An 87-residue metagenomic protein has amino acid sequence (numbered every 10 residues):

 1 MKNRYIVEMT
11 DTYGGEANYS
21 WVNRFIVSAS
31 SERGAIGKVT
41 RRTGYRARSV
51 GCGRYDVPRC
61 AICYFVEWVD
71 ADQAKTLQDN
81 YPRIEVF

Functional and structural regions predicted by a protein language model:
M1-V22: Short aromatic-glycine-(Arg/Gly/Cys) micro-motifs in beta-strand/loop hairpins
N3, R24-F25, T76, Y81: N-terminal cationic leader/targeting segments used for protein routing and processing
T10-T12, S30-E32, V69-A71: Generic structural motif
Y13, V27-A29, T76: Amphipathic alpha-helical interaction segments
N18-R33: A short, exposed loop/beta-hairpin motif centered on an aromatic-Gly-Thr core
A35-V39: Short amphipathic, charge-patterned alpha-helical segments
T43-F87: Short, mixed-charge low-complexity intrinsically disordered segments
